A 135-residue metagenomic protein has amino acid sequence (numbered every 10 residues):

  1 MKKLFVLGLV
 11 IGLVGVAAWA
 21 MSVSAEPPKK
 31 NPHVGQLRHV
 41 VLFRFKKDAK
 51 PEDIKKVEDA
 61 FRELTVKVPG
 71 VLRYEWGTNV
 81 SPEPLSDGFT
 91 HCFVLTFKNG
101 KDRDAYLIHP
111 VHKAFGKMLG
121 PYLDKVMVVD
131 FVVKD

Functional and structural regions predicted by a protein language model:
M1-L4: Positively charged n-region of N-terminal signal peptides that target proteins for export
V6, A18-T90, K98-A105, F131-D135: Short S/T/G/P-rich N-terminal loop/turn motif that feeds into the first structured element of a domain
I11, F61, T78, P110 (+1 more regions): Alpha-helix boundary/capping residues
I11-W19: Hydrophobic h-region of N-terminal signal peptides that target proteins for export in Gram-negative bacteria
C92-K134: Surface-exposed, polar helix/loop patches in the mature regions of secreted/periplasmic/lumenal proteins that form
